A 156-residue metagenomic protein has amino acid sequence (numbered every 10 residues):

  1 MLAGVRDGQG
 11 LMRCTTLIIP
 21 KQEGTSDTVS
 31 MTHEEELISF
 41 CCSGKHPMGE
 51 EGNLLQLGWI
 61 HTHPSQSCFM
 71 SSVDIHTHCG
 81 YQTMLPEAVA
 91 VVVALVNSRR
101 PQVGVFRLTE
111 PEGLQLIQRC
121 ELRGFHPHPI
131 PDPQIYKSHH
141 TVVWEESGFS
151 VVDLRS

Functional and structural regions predicted by a protein language model:
M1-Q56, S65-S156: Conserved beta-strand-loop surface patch within small alpha/beta domains used for substrate/adaptor or ligand engagement
T62: Single, functionally critical "micro-switch" positions that shape active/binding sites and transmembrane helices
